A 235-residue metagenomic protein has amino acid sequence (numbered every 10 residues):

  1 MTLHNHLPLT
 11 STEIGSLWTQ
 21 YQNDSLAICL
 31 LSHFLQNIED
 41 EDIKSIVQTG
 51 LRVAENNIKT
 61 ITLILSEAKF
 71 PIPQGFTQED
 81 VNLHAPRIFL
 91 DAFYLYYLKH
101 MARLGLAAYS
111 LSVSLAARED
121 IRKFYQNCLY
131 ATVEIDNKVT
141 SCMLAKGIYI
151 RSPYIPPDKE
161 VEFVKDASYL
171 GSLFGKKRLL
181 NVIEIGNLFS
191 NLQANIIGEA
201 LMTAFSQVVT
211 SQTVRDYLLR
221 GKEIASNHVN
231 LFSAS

Functional and structural regions predicted by a protein language model:
M1-G15, P73-L98, E162-N187: Acidic/His metal-coordination segments adjacent to aromatic residues that form catalytic metal sites in metalloenzymes
M1-Q74, Q78: Hydrophobic, helix-prone linear segments
T2-L9, A200, S206-S235: A broadly structural signal marking compact, well-ordered functional cores that mediate small-ligand/cofactor/substrate
T10-L17, E41-V53, Y94, E119-V133 (+2 more regions): Alpha-helical scaffold segments that form or flank carboxylate-/histidine-based iron centers
G15-Q36, A85-F124, L179-V208, Y217: Acidic/histidine-rich alpha-helical segments that form the ligand environment of transition-metal centers
E41-Q74, V133-R151, T213, R220-S235: Conserved alpha-helical segments that form or flank metal/cofactor-binding pockets of metalloenzymes
V113-L115, R122-A145: Long, hydrophobic, well-ordered secondary-structure blocks that form the structural core and pocket-lining surfaces
A145-V164: Extended amphipathic alpha-helical segments with heptad-repeat/coiled-coil character used for oligomerization, fusion
